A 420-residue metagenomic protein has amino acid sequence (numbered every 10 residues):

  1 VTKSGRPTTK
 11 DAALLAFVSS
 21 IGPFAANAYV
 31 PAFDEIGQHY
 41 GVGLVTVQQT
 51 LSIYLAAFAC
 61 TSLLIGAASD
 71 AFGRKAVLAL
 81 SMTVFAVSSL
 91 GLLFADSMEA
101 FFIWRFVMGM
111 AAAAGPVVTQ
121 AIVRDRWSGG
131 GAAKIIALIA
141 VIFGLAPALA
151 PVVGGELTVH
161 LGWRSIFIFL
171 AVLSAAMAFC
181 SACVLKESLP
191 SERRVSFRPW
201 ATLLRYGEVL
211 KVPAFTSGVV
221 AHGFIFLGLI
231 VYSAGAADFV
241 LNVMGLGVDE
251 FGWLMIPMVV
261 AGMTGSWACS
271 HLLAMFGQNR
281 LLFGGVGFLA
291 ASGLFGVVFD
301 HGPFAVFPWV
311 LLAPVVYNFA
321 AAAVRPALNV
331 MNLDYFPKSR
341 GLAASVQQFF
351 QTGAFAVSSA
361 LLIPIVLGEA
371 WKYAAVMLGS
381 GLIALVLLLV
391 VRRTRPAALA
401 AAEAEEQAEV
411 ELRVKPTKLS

Functional and structural regions predicted by a protein language model:
V1-P7, V391-S420: Intrinsic disorder in cytosolic terminal tails and internal cytosolic loops of multi-pass membrane transporters
T2-G5, S188-V219: Juxtamembrane intracellular "pre-TM" segments in multi-pass secondary transporters
H39-G41, G73, F94-A100, A111 (+1 more regions): Helix-breaking motifs and short loop linkers at transmembrane-helix boundaries and internal kinks in secondary membrane
C60-E99: Conserved MFS/SLC helix-loop-helix module at the cytosolic interface between two early adjacent transmembrane helices
V84, S88-G91, E99-V107, P308-P314: Paired small-residue
A100, A137-C183: Helix-loop-helix hairpin linking two adjacent transmembrane segments in secondary transporters
W104-L145: Cytoplasmic helix-loop-helix junction between adjacent transmembrane helices in 12-TM secondary transporters
R280-R325: C-terminal transmembrane helical hairpin of 12-TM major facilitator-type secondary transporters
